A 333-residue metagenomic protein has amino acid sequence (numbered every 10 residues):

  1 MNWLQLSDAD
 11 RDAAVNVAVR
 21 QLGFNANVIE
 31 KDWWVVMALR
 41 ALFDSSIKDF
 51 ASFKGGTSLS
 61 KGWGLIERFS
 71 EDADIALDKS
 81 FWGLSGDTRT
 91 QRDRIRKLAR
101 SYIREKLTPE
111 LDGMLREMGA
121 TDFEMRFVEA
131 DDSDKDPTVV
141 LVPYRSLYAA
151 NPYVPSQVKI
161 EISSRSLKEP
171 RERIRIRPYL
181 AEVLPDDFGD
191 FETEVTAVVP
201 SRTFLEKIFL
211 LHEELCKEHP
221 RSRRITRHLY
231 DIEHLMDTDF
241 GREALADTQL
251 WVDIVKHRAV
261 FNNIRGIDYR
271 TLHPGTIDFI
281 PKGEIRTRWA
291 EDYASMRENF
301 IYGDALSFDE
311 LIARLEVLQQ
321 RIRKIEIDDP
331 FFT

Functional and structural regions predicted by a protein language model:
M1-A51, W63-E67, D78-T333: Structured mid-to-C-terminal alpha-helical surface segments
F53-T57: Glycine-rich beta-strand-to-loop/alpha-helix junction loops that act as flexible
S60: Betabetaalpha-Me/HNH-type nuclease active-site subdomain
